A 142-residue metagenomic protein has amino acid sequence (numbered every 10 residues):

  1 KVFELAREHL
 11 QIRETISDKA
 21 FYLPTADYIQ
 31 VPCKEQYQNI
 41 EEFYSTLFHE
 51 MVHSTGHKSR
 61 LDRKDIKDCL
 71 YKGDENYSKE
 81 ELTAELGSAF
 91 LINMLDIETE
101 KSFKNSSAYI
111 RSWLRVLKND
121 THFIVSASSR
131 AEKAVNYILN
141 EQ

Functional and structural regions predicted by a protein language model:
K1-E42, H57-D62: Active-site scaffold of zinc-dependent metalloenzymes
I29-E35, D65-G73, W113-L117: Glycine- and acidic
Y44, E80-T83, A127: Hydrophobic (often cysteine-bearing) scaffold residues that line and stabilize catalytic clefts of nucleotide/cofactor
S45-K58, A84: Active-site recognition of the HExxH zinc-binding catalytic motif
H53, H57-L61, I97, N140: Conserved helix-loop functional segments at active or binding sites
H57-L82, K101-I110: Post-HEXXH active-site segment of zinc metalloproteases
S78-M94: An active-site-proximal "capping" alpha-helix that borders the catalytic cofactor pocket
A89-Q142: Long, well-structured alpha-helical subdomains associated with metal-dependent extracellular/ecto-lumenal hydrolases
